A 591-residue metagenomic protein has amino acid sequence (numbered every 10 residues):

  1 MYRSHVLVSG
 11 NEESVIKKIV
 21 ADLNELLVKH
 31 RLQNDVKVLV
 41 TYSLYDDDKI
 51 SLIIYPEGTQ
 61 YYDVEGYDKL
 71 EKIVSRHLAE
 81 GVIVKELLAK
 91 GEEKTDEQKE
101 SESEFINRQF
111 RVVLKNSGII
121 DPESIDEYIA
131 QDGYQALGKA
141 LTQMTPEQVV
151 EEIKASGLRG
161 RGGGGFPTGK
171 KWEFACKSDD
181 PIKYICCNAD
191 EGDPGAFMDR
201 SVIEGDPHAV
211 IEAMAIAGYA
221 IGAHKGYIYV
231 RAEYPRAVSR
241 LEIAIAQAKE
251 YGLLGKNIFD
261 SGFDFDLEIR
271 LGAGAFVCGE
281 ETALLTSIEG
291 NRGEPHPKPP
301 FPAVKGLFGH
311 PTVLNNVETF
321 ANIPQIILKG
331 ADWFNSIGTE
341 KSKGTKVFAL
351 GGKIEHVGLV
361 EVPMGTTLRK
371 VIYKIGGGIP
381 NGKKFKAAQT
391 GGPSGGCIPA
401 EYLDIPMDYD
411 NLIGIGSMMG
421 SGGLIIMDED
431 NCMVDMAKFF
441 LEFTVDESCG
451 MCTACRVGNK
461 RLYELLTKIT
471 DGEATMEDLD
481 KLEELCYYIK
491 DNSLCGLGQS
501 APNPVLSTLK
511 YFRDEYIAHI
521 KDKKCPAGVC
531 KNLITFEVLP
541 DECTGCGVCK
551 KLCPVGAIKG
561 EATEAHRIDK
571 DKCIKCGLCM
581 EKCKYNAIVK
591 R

Functional and structural regions predicted by a protein language model:
N11-E12, I153-A175, G274-T286, R292 (+2 more regions): Conserved phosphate/anionic-ligand binding catalytic regions in large, soluble enzymes, centered on
K17-V38, E57-E80, A136-I153, P181-I185 (+9 more regions): Ferredoxin-type iron-sulfur electron-transfer modules in oxidoreductases and energy-metabolism complexes
D22, A213-A215, G365-P380: Short amphipathic, charge-patterned alpha-helical segments
S51, A454-K460, V538, V548-R567 (+1 more regions): Iron-sulfur cluster-binding cysteine motifs and their immediate structural context in ferredoxin-like electron-transfer
L88-I153, N315-G330: Flexible inter-domain linker/hinge segments
R108, V238-M364, G376: Hydrophobic alpha-helical positions that pack around
I120-P122, Y128-Q135, I185-D199, P302-L307 (+2 more regions): Gly-rich Lys/Arg/Thr-decorated short loops/hinges at beta-loop-alpha junctions or inter-strand turns that position
G138-D179, N335-S336, K341, A349 (+3 more regions): Accessory "access/gating" subregions that flank catalytic or transport cores
